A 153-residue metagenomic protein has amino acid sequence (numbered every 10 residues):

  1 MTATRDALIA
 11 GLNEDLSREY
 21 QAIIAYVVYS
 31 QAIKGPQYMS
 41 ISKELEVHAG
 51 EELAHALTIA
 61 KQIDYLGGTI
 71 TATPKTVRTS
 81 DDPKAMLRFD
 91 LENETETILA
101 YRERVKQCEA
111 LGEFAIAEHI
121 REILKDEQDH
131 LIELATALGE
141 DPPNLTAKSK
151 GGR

Functional and structural regions predicted by a protein language model:
M1-R153: Iron-associated oxidoreductase/ferritin-like identity signal
